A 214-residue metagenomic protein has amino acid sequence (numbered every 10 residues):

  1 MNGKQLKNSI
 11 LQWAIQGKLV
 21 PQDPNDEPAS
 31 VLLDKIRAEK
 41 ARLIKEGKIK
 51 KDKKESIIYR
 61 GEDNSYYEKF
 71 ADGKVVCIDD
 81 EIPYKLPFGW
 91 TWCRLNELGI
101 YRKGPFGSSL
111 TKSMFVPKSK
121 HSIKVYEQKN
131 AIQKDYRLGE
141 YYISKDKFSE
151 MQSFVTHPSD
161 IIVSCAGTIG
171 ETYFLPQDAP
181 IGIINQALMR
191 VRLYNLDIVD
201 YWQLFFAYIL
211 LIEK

Functional and structural regions predicted by a protein language model:
L6-E81: Extended, domain-scale alpha-helical bundle/helix-rich regions
S9, W13, K18, C77-S108: Non-catalytic DNA-recognition/assembly elements of restriction-modification systems
L95-R102, A131-L138, Q152, P158 (+2 more regions): Basic, amphipathic alpha-helical recognition segments used for DNA target recognition
V116-Y136: Short beta-strand/loop turn elements enriched in aromatics
K145-M151: Short alpha-helix capping/helix-loop boundary micro-motifs
G167-E171: Short, charged beta-turn/beta-strand-edge "cap" motif at the junction between a beta-strand and an adjacent loop
